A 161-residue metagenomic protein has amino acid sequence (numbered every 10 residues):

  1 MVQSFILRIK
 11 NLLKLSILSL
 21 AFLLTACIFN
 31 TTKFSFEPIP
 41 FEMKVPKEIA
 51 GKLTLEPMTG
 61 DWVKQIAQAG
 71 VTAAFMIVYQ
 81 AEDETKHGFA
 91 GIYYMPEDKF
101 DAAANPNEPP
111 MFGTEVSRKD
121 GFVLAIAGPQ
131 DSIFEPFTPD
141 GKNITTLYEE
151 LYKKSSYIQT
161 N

Functional and structural regions predicted by a protein language model:
M1-I9: N-terminal secretory signal peptides that target proteins for export/translocation
N11-L18: Sec-dependent signal peptide recognition, specifically the positively charged N-region followed immediately by
T25-A26: C-terminal motif of bacterial Sec signal peptides marking the signal peptidase cleavage site
T32-P38, E115-S117: Short acidic-hydrophobic surface loop/beta-edge motif
E37, K44-Y93: Secretory pathway targeting signatures of secreted, lumenal, and periplasmic proteins
F100-N105, M111: Helix-rich interaction surfaces within compact, conserved domain-sized segments that mediate assembly or partner
E108-R118: Short, surface-exposed beta-strand/loop micro-motifs that present aromatic residues
I126-N161: Surface-exposed amphipathic alpha-helical segments
